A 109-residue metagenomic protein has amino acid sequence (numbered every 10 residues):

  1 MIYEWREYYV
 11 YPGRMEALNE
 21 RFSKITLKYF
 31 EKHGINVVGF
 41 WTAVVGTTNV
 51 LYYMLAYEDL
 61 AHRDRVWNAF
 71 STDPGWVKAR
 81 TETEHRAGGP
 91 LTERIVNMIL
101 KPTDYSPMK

Functional and structural regions predicted by a protein language model:
M1-N19, Y29-K32, N36-V37, M54 (+1 more regions): Surface-exposed interaction/gating patches
Y3, E7-Y8, T42, T47-A61: Accessory recognition modules or surfaces
G13, G34, A43-G46, D73: Short coil/turn motifs at helix boundaries and re-entrant loops, enriched in small/polar and proline residues
E16-L18, V45-T48, R65, K78 (+1 more regions): Residues in flexible loops and secondary-structure boundaries
A17-V38, E58-I99: An amphipathic, aromatic/His-enriched active-site/gating alpha helix that lines ligand/cofactor pockets
W41-V44, K101-T103: Residues at the C-termini of beta-strands that transition into short coil/loop
